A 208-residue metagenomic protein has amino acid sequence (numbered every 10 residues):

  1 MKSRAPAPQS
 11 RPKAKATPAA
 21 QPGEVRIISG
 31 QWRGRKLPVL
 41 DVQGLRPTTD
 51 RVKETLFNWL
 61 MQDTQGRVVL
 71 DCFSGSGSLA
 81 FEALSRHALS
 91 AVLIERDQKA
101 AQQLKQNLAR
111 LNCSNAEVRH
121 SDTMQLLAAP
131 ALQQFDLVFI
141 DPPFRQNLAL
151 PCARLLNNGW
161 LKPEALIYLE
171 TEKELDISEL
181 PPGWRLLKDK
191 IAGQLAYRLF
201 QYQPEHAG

Functional and structural regions predicted by a protein language model:
M1-G208: Class I S-adenosyl-L-methionine-dependent methyltransferase catalytic core
